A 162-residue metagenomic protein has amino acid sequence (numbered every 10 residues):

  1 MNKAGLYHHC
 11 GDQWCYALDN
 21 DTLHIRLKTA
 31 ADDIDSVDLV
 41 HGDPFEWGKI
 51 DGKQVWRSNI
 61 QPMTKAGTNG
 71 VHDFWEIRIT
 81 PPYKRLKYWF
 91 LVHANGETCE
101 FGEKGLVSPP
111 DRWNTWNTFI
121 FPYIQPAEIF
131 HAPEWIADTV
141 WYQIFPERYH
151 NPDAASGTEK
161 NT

Functional and structural regions predicted by a protein language model:
M1-T162: N-terminal structural segment of carbohydrate-active enzymes
